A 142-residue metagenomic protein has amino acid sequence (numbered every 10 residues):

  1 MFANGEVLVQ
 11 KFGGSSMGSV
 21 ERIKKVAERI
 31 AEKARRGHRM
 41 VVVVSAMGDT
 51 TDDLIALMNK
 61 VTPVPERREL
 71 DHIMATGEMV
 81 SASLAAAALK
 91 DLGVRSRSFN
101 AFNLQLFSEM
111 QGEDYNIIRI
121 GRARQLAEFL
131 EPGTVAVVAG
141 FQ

Functional and structural regions predicted by a protein language model:
M1-Q142: Nucleotide/pyrophosphate-binding catalytic subdomain
